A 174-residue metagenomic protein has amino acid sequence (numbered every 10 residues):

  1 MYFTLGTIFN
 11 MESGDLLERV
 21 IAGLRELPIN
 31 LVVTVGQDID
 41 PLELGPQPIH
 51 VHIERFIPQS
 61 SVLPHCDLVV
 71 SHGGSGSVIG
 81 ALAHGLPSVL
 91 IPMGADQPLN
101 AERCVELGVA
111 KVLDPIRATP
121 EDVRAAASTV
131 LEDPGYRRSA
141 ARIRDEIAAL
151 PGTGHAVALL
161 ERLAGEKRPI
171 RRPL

Functional and structural regions predicted by a protein language model:
M1-L68: Donor-nucleotide binding loops and adjacent catalytic segments primarily of GT-B fold Leloir glycosyltransferases
I8-E12, I53, I91-A95, D114-I116: Short, contiguous acidic/charged loop-to-helix segments that flank catalytic cores in large enzymes
S13-L16, N100, G152: Residues at alpha-helix caps and immediate loop-helix transition turns in enzyme cores, especially N- and C-cap
N30-V33, V89-L90, K111-L113: Short hydrophobic alpha-helical runs that function as membrane-insertion/retention elements
R55-R103: A donor-sugar binding/catalytic signature common to diverse glycosyltransferases and related nucleotide-sugar
A95-A126: Change "using UDP/GDP/dTDP sugars" to "using nucleotide sugars
P120-L174: C-terminal amphipathic helix plus adjacent low-complexity, charged tail appended to glycosyltransferase catalytic
